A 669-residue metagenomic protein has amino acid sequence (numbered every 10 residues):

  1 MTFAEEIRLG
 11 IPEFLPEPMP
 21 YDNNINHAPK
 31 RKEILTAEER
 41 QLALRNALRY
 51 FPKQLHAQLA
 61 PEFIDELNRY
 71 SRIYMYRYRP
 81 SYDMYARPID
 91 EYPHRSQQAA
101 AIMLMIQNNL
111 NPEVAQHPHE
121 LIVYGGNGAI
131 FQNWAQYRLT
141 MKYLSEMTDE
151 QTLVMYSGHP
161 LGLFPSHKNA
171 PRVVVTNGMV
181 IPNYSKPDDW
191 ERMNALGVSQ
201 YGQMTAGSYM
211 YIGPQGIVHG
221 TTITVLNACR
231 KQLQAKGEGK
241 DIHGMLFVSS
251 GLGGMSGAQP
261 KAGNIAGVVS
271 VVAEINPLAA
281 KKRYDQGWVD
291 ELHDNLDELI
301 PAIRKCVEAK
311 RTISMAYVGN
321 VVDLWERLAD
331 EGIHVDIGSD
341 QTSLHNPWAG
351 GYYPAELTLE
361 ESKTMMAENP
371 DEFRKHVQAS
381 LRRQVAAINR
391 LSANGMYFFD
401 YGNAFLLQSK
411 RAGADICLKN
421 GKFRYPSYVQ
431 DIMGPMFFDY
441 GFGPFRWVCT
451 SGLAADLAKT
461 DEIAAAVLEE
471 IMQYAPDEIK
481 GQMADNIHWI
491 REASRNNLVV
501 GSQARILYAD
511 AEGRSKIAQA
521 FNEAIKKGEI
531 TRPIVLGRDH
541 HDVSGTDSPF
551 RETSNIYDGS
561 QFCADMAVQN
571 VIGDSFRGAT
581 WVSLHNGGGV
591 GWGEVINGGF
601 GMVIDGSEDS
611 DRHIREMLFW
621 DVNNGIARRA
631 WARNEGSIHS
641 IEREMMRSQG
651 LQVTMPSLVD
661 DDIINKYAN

Functional and structural regions predicted by a protein language model:
M1-A195, S199-P214, P370-A520, A524-G537 (+3 more regions): Long, compositionally biased, glycine/small-hydrophobic-enriched stretches that function as flexible linkers, tethers
N194-V198, T221-N227, K231-Q234, P549-F550 (+1 more regions): Active-site-proximal segments of catalytic enzyme domains that coordinate small-molecule cofactors or metal ions
G202-L226, K236, H243-L246, L252-K310 (+5 more regions): Catalytic or ion-translocation cores adjacent to nucleophile or general acid/base/metal-coordination motifs in diverse
L246-S249, I313-Y317, F399: Short catalytic-loop micro-motif centered on adjacent basic/acidic residues
V269, H334, Y397: Residue-level detector of anion-binding/catalytic polar loops
P277, G319-V322, Q341-N346, G402-Q408 (+2 more regions): Glycine-rich beta-alpha junction loops
S314-T342, A349: Active-site/ligand-binding-proximal alpha/beta "capping" segment
I534, R538-Q569: Small-residue-enriched alpha-helical segments and adjacent helix-cap loops that form tight helix-helix packing
